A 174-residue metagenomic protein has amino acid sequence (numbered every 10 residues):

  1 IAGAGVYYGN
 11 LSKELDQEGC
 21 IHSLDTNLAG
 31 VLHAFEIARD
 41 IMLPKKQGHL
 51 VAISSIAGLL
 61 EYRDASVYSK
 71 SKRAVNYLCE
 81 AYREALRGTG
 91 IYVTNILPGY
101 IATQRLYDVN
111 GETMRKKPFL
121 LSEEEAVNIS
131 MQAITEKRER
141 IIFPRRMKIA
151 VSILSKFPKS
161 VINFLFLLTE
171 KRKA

Functional and structural regions predicted by a protein language model:
G3-Y8: Conserved NAD(P)H cofactor-binding loop of Rossmann-fold oxidoreductase domains
L11-S12, D16-L24: Substrate-binding pocket helix/loop in short-chain dehydrogenase/reductase
F35, S71: Active-site helix of classical SDR
D40, E84-A85: Alpha-helical segment proximal to the catalytic Tyr-Lys
S55: Residue(s) in the substrate-gating loop at a strand-loop-helix junction that position the organic substrate next
Y62-S66: Active-site loop immediately N-terminal to the catalytic Tyr-X3-Lys motif of short-chain dehydrogenase/reductase
N95, T113-A150: C-terminal helical subdomain
